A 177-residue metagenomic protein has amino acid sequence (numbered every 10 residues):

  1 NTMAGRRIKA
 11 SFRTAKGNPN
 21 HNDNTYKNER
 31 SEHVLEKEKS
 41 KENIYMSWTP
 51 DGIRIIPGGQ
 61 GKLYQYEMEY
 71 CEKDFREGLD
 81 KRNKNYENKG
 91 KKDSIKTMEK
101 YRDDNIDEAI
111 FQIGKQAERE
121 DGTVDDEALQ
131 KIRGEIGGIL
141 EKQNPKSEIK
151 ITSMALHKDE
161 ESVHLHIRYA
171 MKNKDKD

Functional and structural regions predicted by a protein language model:
N1-D177: N-terminal nicking endonuclease/strand-transfer module with a His-rich metal-binding environment and a catalytic Tyr
